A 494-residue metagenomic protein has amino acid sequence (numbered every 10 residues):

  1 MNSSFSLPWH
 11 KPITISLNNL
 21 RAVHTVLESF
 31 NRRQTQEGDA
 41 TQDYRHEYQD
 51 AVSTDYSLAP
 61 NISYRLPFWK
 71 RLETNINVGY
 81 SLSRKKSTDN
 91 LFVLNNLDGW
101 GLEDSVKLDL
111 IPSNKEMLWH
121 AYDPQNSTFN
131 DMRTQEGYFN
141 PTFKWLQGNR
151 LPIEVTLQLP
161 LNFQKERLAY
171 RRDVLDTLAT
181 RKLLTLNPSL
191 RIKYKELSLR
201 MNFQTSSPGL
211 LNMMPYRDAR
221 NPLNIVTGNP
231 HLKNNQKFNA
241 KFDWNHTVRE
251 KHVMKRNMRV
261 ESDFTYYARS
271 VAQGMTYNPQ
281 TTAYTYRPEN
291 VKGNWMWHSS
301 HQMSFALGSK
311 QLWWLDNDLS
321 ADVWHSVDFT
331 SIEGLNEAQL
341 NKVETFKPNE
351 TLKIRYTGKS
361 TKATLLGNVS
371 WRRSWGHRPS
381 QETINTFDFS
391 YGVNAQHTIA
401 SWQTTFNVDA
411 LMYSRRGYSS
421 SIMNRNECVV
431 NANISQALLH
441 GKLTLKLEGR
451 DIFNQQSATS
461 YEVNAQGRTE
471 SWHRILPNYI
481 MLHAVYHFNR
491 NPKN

Functional and structural regions predicted by a protein language model:
M1-N494: Primarily recognizes Gram-negative and organellar outer-membrane beta-barrels
